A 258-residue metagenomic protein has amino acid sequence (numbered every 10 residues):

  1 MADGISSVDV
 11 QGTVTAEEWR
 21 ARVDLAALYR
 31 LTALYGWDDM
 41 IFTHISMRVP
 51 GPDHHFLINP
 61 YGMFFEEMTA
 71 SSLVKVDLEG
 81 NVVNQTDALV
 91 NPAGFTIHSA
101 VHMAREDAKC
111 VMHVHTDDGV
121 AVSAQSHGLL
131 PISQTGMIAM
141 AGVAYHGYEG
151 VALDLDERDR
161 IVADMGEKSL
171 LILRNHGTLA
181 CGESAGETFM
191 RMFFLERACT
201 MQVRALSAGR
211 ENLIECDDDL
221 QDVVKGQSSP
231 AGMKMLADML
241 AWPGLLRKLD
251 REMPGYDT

Functional and structural regions predicted by a protein language model:
A2-L31, S169-I172, T178-T258: A conserved C-terminal secondary-structure "cap"
V14-W19, N84-P92, V143-A152: Flexible, glycine/proline-enriched loop segments at strand-loop-helix junctions that form or flank small-ligand binding
R22-M112, G119-L130, Q134-G136: An anion-binding catalytic pocket shared by soluble metabolic enzymes
M47, F56-I58, Y145, I172-L173 (+2 more regions): Short hydrophobic-aromatic micro-motifs
M47, V101, H115, I161 (+2 more regions): Divalent metal-coordination and catalytic microenvironments
A100, A121, A144, D156-D164 (+2 more regions): Non-catalytic alpha-helical scaffold/packing segments enriched in small hydrophobic residues
D117-E157: Class I SAM-dependent methyltransferase SAM-binding "motif I" and its flanking Rossmann-like core
A144-A180: A contiguous binding-surface segment within folded domains or other stable secondary-structure elements
